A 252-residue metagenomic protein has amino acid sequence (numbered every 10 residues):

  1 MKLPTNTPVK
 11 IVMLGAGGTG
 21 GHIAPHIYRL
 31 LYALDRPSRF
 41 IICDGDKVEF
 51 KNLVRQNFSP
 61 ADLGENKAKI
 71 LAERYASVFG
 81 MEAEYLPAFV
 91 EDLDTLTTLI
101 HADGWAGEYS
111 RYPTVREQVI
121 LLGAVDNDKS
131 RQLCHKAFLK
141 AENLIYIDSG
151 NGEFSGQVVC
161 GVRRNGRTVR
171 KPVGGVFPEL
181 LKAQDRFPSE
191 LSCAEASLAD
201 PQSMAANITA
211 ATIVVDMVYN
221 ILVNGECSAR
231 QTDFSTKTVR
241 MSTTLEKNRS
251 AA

Functional and structural regions predicted by a protein language model:
K2-M13, G17-G18, R116-I120, V125-A252: Glycine-rich phosphate/adenylate-binding loop
V9-A33, I41-K47: Glycine-rich adenosine-cofactor-binding loop
I27, C43, S77, V125 (+1 more regions): N-terminal Rossmann-like NAD(P) cofactor-binding subdomain of oxidoreductases, focused on the glycine-rich
I27-L31, N57, F138, L222: Active-site catalytic pocket residues across diverse enzymes, especially alpha/beta-hydrolases
R29-P37, I100-V115, L139-E142: Alpha-helix termini
P37-E82: Glycine-rich phosphate-binding loop and adjoining beta1-alpha1-beta2 segment of Rossmann-like nucleotide-binding folds
N66-E117, V125-K129: A structured beta-alpha segment of the ubiquitous adenosine-cofactor-binding alpha/beta core
